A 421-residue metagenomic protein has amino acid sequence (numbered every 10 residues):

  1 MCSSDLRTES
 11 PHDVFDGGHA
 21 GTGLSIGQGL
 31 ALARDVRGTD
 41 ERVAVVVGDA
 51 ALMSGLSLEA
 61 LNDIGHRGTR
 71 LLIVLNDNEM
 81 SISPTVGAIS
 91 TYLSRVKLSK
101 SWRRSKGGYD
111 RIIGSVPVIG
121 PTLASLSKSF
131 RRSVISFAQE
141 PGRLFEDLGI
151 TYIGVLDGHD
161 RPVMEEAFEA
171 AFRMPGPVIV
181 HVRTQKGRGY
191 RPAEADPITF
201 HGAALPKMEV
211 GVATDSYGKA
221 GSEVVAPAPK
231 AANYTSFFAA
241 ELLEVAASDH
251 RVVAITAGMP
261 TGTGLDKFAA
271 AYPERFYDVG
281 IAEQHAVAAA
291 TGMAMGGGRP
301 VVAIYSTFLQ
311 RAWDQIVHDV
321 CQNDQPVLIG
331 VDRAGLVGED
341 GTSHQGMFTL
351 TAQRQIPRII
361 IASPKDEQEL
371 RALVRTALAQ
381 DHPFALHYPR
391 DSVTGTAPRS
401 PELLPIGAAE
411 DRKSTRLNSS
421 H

Functional and structural regions predicted by a protein language model:
M1-R67, V252, T256-A257, L265-D266: Cofactor-binding active-site loop characterized by glycine-rich and histidine/acidic residues
C2-S3, L417-H421: Short, small-residue-biased leader/transition segments that mark boundaries at the very start of proteins
L6-L24, V47-G48, L156-G158, A231-A232 (+5 more regions): Active-site nucleophile and cofactor-binding loops and adjacent substrate-binding regions of central metabolic enzymes
D13-D16, T39-S54, L71-V74, V252-I255 (+4 more regions): A short, small-residue-rich loop immediately preceding and capping a beta-strand
L52-L61, I82-A88, L93-S94, E165-A167 (+8 more regions): Short acidic, glycine/serine/threonine-rich loops at helix termini
H66-S83, S101-R104, Y277, C321-R333 (+1 more regions): A glycine-rich helix N-cap at a beta->alpha junction
N78-F237: Long, well-ordered, tryptophan-enriched scaffold segments
Q139, E166-E169, H201, V210 (+5 more regions): Glycine-/acidic-rich phosphate or pyrophosphate-binding loops and their flanking alpha/beta elements
